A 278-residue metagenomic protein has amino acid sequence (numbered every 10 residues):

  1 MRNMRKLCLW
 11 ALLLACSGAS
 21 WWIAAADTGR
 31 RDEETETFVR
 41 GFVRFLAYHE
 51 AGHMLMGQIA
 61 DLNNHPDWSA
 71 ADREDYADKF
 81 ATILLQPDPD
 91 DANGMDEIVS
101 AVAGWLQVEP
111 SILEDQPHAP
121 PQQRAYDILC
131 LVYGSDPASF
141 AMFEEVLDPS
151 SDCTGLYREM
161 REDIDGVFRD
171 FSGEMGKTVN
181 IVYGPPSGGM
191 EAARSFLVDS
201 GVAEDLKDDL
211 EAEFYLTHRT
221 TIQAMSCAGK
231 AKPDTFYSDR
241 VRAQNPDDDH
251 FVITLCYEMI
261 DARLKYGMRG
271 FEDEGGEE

Functional and structural regions predicted by a protein language model:
R2-L9: Bacterial N-terminal signal peptides that target proteins for export
W10-A19: Bacterial N-terminal signal peptides
R31-F45, Y266-E278: Short pre-active-site segment immediately N-terminal to the catalytic Zn-binding motif
E33-T37, F42, Q58-R73, A192-V198: Second-shell loop/turn segments in exported
F45-Q58, D78, T82, L255 (+1 more regions): Active-site recognition of the HExxH zinc-binding catalytic motif
A70-D88: An active-site-proximal "capping" alpha-helix that borders the catalytic cofactor pocket
E114-D205: Pan-zinc metallopeptidase signature
I222-T254, D261-F271: Catalytic zinc-binding patch centered on the HExxH motif and its immediate surroundings that defines zinc-dependent
